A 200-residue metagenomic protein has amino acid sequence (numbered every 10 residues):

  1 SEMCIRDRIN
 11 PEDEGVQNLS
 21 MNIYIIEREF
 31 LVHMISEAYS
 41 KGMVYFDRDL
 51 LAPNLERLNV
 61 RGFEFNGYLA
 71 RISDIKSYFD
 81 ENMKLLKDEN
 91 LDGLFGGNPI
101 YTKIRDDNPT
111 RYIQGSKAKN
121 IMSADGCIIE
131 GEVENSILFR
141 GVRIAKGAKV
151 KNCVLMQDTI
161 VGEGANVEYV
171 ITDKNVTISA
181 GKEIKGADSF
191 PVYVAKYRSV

Functional and structural regions predicted by a protein language model:
M3-I5: Short, small-residue-biased leader/transition segments that mark boundaries at the very start of proteins
R8-I9, V154: Short leucine-rich amphipathic alpha-helices used at interfaces
I9-P11, L85-L86: Phosphate-binding core of ATP-grasp and ATP-grasp-like enzymes
P11-I23: A recurrent flexible, glycine/aromatic-enriched loop bordering the glycosyltransferase active site that acts as
N22-H33: Conserved nucleotide-sugar donor-binding and metal-coordinating catalytic region shared by glycosyltransferases
E29, E37-V200: Left-handed beta-helix
